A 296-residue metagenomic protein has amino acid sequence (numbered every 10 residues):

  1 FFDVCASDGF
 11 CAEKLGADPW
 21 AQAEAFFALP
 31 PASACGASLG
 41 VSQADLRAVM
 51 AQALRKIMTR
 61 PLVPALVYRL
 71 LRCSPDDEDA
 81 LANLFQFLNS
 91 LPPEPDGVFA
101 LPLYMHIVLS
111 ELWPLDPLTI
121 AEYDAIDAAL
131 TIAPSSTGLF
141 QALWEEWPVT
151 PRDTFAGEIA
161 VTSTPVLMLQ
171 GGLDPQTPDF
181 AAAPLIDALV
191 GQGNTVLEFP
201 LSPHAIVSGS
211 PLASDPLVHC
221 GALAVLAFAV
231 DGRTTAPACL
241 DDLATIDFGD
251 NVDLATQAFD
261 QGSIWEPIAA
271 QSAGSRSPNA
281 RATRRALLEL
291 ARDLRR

Functional and structural regions predicted by a protein language model:
V4, G9, D174: Mobile, glycine-rich extracellular loop/lid and propeptide segments that shape or gate substrate/ligand access
C11-G16, N194-E198, R233-D241: Acidic/polar loop patches that form or flank catalytic/metal-binding clefts of enzymes that bind anionic ligands
P19-V161, D231-T234, A238, T245-V252 (+1 more regions): Alpha/beta-hydrolase fold active-site neighborhood
L109, D174, L185, V225: Hydrophobic, well-ordered secondary-structure elements that form the walls of internal hydrophobic environments
T162, M168-Q170, D174: Short beta-strand/loop motif that positions the catalytic acidic residue of the alpha/beta-hydrolase fold
P175-A181: Conserved alpha/beta-hydrolase "acid-adjacent" motif
L189-V207: Catalytic histidine neighborhood in serine/cysteine hydrolases with alpha/beta-hydrolase-type architecture
S202-H219: Catalytic histidine-centered segment of alpha/beta-hydrolase-like enzymes
